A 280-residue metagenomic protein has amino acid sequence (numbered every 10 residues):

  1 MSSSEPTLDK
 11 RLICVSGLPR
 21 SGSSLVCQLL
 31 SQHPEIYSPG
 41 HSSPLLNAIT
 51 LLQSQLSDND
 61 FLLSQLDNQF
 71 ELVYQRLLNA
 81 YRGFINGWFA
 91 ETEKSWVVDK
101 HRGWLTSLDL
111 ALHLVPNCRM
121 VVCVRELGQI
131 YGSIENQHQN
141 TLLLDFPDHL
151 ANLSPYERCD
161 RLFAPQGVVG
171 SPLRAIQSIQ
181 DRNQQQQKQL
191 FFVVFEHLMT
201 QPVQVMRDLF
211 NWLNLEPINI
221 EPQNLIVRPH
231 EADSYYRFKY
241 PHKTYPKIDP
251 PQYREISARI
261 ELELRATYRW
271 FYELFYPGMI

Functional and structural regions predicted by a protein language model:
M1-I13, H138, F163, L173 (+3 more regions): PAPS-dependent sulfotransferases, especially Golgi type II membrane carbohydrate sulfotransferases
M1-R82, A232: PAPS-dependent sulfotransferase catalytic core
V15-G17, V97-K100, V122-V124, F192-V194: Short beta-strand segments
G22-I36, A111-V115, E135, F192-P217: PAPS/PAP-binding and catalytic site of the sulfotransferase fold
C27, L45-A48, L105-S107, G128-S133 (+1 more regions): Short catalytic/ligand-binding loop motif for oxyanion handling, primarily in non-cytosolic enzymes, centered on
V73-A90, G128-W212, Y268-W270: PAPS-dependent sulfotransferase catalytic domain
L77-L110: Glycine-rich phosphate-binding loop used to anchor ATP phosphates in small-molecule kinases, encompassing both
K100-H101, A111-Q137: Conserved phosphate-donor/acceptor-positioning beta-strand/loop module used by diverse small-molecule
